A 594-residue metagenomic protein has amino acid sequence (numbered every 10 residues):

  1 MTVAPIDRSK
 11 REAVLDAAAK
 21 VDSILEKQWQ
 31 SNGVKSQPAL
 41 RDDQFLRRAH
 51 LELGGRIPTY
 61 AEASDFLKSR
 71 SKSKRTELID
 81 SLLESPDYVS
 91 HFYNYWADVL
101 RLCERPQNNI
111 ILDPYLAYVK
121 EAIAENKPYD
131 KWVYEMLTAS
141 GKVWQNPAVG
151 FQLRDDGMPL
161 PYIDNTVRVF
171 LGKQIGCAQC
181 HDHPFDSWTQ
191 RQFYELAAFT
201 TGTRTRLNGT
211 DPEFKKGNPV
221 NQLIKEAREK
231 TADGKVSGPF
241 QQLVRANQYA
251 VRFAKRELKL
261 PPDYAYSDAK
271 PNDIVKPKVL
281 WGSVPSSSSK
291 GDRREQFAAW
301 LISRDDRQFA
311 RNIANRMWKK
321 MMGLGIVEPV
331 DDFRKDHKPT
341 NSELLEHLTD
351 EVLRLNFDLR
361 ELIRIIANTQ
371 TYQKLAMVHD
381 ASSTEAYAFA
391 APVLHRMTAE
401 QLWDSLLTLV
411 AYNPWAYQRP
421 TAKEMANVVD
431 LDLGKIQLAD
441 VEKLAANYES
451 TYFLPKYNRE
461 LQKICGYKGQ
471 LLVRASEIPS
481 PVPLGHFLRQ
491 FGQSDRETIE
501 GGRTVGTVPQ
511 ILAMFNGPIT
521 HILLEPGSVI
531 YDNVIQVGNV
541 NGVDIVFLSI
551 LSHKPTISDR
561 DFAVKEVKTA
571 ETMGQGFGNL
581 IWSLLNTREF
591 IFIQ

Functional and structural regions predicted by a protein language model:
A4-R228, F309-T349, D358-L359, I363-N533 (+2 more regions): Short, structured secondary-structure elements that scaffold catalytic or ligand/cofactor-binding regions
Y129-K131, R252-A254, L260: Carboxylate/His-rich catalytic cores and anion/metal-binding grooves
Q222-R256: Extended catalytic-interface subdomain
K255-N315, K319-D331: Active-site-adjacent "gating/activation" loops or surface patches in catalytic cores
S303, L348-L353: Alpha-helical support elements that line or immediately flank enzyme active sites and cofactor-binding pockets
S552: Conserved micro-motifs of the catalytic ATP-binding
